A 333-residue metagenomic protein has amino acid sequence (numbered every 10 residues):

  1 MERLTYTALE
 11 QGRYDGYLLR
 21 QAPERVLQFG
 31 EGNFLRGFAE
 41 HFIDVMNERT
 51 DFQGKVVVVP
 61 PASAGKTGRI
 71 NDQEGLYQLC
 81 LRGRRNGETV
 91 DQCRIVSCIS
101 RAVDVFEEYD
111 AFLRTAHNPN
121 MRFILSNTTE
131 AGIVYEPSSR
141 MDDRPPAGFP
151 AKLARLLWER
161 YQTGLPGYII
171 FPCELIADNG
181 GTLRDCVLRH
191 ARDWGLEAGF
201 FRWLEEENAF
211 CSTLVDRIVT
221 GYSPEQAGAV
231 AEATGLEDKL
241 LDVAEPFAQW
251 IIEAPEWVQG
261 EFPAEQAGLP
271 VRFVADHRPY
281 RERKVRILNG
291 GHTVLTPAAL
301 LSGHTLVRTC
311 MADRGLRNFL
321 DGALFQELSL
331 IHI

Functional and structural regions predicted by a protein language model:
M1-L330: Substrate/ligand-engaging "lid" and interaction regions
